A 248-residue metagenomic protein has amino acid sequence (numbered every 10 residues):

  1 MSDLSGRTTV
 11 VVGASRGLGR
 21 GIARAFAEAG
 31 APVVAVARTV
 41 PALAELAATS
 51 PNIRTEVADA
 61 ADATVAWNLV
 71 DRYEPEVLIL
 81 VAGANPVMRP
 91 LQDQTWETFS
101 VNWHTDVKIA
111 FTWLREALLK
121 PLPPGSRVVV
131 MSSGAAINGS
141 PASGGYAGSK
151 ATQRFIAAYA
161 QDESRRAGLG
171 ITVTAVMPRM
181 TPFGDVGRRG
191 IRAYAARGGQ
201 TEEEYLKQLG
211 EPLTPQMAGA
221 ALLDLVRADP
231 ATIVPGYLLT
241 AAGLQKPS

Functional and structural regions predicted by a protein language model:
S15-R16: Conserved glycine-rich cofactor-binding loop
A29-E45: Conserved glycine-rich Rossmann-like NAD(P)H-binding loop of the short-chain dehydrogenase/reductase
T49-A63: Rossmann-fold cofactor-recognition segment
D71, T105-S126, Q161-D162, R166: Amphipathic alpha-helical dimer-interface segment in Rossmann-like NAD(P)H-dependent oxidoreductases
G83-S100, A142: Conserved mid-core segment of classical short-chain dehydrogenase/reductases
Q92-F111, V129, Q153: Catalytic Tyr-X3-Lys loop
R127-A167, M177-G184: Catalytic loop of short-chain dehydrogenase/reductase
A175, A195-S248: C-terminal helical subdomain
